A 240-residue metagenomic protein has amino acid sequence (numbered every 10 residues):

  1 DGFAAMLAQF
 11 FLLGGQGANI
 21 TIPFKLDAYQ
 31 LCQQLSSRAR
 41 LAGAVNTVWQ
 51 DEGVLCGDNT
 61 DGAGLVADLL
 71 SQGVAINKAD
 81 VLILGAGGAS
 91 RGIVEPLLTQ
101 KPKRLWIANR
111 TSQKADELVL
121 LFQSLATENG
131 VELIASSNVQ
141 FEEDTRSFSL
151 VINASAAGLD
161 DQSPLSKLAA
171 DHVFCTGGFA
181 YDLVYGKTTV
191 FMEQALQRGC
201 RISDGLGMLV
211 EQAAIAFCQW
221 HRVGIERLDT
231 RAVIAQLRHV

Functional and structural regions predicted by a protein language model:
D1-V74, K187: Phosphate/diphosphate ligand-binding glycine-rich loop within oxidoreductases
D51, V74-D80, F174-T176: Short helix-loop-beta connector
N59-G62, V74, K78-T99, N109-K114: Glycine-rich adenosine-cofactor-binding loop
T99-R104, R198-R201: Conserved S-adenosyl-L-methionine
P102-L125: NAD(P)-binding Rossmann-fold cofactor-contacting core
N129-I202: Rossmann-like adenosine-cofactor binding region
G178-F179, L183-V240: Adenosine-phosphate binding glycine-rich loop
